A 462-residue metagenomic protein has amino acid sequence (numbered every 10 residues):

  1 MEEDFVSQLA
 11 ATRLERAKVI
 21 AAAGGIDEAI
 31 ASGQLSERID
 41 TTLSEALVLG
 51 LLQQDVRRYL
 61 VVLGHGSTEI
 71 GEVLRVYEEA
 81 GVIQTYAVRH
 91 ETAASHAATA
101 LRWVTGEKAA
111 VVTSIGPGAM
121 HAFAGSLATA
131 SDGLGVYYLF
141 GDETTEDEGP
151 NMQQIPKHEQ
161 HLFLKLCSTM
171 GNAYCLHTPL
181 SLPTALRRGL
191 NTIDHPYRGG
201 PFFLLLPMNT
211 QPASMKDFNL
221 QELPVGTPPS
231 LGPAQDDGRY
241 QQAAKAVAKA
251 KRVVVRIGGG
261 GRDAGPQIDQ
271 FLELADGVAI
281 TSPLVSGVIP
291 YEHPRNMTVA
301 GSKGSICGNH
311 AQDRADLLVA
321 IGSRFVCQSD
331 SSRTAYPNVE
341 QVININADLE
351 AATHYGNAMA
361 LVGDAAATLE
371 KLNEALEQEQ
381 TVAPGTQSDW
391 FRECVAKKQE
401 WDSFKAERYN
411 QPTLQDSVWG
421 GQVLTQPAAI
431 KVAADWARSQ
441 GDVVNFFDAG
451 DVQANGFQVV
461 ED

Functional and structural regions predicted by a protein language model:
E2-G385, V432, W436, G441: N-terminal alpha/beta PP-like core and its mobile active-site loop of ThDP/TPP-dependent enzymes
A11, V342, A396, E407-N410: A generic structural signal for solvent-exposed, polar alpha-helical segments
L43-Q54, H65-R75, D269, K398-D462: Active-site diphosphate/adenylate-binding microenvironment
F202-L205, D389, F446-A449: Short coil/turn segments at secondary-structure boundaries
A383-S403: Internal, active-site/partner-interface "lid" segment
